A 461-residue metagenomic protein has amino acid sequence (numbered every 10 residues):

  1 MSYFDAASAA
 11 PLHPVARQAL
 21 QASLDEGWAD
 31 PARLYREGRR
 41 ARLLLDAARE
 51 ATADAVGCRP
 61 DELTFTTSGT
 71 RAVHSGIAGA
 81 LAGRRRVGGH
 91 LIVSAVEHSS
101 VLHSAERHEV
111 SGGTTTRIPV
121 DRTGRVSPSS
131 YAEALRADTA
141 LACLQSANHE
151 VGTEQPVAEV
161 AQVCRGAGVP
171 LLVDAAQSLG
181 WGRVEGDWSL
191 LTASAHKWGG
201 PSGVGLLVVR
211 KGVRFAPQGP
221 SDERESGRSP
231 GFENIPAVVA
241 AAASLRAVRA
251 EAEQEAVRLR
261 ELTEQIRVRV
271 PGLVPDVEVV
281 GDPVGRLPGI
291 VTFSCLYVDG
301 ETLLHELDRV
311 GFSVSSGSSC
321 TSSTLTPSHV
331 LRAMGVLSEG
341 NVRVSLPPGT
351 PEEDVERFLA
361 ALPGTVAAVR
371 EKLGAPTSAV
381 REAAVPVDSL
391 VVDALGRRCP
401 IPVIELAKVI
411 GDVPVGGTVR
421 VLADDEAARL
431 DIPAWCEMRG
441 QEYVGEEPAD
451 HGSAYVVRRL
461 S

Functional and structural regions predicted by a protein language model:
M1-V387: Pyridoxal 5′-phosphate
R381-S461: Domain-level signature for proteins that mediate thiol-based redox and metal-cofactor handling
